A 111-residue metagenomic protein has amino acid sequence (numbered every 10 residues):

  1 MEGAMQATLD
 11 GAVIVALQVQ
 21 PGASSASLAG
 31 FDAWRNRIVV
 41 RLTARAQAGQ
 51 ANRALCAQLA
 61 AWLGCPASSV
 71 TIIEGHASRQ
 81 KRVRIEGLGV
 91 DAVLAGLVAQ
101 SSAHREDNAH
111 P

Functional and structural regions predicted by a protein language model:
M1-C56, C65, T71-A77, K81-P111: Contiguous, often N-terminal, cationic amphipathic patches that form binding interfaces
W62: Residues within the alpha-helical elements of helix-turn-helix
